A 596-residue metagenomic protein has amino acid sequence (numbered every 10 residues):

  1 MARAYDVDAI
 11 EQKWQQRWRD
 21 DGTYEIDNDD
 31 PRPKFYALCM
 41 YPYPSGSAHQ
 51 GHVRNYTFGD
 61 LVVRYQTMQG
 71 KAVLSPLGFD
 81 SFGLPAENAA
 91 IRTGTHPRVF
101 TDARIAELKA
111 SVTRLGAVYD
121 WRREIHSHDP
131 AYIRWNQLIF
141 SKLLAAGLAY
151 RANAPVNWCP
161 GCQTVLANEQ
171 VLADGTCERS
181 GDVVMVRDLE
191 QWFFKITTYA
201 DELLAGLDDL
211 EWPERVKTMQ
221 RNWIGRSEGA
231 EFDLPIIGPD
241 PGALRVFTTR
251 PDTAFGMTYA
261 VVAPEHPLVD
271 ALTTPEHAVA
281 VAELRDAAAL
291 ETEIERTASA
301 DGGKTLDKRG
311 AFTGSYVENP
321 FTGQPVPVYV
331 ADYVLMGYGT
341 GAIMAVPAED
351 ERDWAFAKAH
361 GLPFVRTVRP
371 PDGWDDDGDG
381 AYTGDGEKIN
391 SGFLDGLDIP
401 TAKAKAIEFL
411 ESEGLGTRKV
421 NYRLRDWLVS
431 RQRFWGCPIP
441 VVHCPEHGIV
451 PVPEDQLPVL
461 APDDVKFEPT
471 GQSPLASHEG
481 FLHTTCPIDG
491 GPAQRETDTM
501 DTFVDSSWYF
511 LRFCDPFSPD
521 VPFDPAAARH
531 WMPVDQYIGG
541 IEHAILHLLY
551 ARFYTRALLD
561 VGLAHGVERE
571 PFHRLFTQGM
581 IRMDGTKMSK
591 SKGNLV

Functional and structural regions predicted by a protein language model:
M1-L38, T67-P76, V99-E107, W212 (+2 more regions): Conserved oxyanion/phosphate-binding beta-strand-loop segments in alpha/beta enzyme cores
A4, K13, R17-D21, R92-L244 (+4 more regions): Residue patterns forming the tRNA-binding/recognition surfaces of aminoacyl-tRNA synthetases and related DALR
Y24-D27, F35-F100, A106-A110: N-terminal cofactor/phosphate-binding cores enriched in small/glycine residues, especially glycine-rich loops such as
D30-R32, M40-Y41, S75-P85, E124-Y132 (+3 more regions): Short, solvent-exposed turn/loop segments enriched in Gly/Ser/Thr/Pro and often Arg
A37, Y43-L74, T176-C177, S315 (+4 more regions): Conserved active-site neighborhood of enzyme catalytic/cofactor-binding cores
G59, A72, H266-P370, D376: Catalytic alpha/beta core of large soluble enzyme barrels
I196-S227, M257, A263-A311, D455-T485: Amphipathic alpha-helical
A280-F312, F364-D372, F393-P400, A404-I407 (+5 more regions): Conserved catalytic alpha/beta cores of large enzymes that bind or transform nucleotide phosphates and polynucleotides
